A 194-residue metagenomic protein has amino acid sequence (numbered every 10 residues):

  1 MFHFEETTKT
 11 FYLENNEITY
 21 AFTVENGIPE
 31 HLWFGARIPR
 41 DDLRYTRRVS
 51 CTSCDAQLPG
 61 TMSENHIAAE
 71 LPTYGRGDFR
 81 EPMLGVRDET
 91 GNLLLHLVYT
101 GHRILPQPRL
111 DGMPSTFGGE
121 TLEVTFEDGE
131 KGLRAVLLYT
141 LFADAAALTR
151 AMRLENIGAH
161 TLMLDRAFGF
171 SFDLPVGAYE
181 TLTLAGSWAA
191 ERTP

Functional and structural regions predicted by a protein language model:
F4, K9-Y12, N16, P29-P194: Polysaccharide-binding surfaces and accessory modules of carbohydrate-active proteins
